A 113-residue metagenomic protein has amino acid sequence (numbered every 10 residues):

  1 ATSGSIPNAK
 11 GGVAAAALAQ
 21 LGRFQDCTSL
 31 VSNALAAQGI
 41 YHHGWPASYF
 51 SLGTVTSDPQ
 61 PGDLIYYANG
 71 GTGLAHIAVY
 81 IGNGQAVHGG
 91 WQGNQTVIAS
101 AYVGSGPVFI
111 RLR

Functional and structural regions predicted by a protein language model:
G4-N8, A14-A19, I81-R113: Aromatic- and glycine-rich peptidoglycan recognition patches
G12-P61: Catalytic cysteine-centered active-site loop
I40-Y102: ...with weaker cross-activation on analogous glycine-rich loops/strands in unrelated enzymes
